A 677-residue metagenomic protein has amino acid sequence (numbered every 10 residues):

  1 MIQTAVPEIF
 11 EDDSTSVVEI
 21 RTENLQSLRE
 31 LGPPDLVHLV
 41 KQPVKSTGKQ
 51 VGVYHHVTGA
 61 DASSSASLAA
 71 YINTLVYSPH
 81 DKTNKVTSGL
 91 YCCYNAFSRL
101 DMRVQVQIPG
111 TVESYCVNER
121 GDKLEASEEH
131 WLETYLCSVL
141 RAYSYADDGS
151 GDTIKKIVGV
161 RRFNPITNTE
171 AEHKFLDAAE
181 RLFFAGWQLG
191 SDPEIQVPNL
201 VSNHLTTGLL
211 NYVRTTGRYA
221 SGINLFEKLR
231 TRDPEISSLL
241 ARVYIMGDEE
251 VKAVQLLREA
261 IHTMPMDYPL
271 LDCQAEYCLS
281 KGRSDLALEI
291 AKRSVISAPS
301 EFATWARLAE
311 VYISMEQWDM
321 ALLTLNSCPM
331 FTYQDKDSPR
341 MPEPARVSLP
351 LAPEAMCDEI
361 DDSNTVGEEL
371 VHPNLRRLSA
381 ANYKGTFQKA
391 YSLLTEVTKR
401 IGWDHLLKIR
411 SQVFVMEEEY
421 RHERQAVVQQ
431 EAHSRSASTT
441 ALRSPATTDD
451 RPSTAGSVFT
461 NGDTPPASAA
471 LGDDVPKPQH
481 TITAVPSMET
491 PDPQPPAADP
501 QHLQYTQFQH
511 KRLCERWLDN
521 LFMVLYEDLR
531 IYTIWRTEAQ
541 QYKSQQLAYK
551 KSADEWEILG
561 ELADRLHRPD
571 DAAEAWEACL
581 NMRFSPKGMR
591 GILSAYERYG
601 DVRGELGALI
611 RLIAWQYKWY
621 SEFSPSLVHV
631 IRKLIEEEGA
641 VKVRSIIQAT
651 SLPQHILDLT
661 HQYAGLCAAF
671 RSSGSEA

Functional and structural regions predicted by a protein language model:
M1-A677: Non-TPR docking regions that flank or precede TPR/alpha-solenoid scaffolds in eukaryotic proteins
